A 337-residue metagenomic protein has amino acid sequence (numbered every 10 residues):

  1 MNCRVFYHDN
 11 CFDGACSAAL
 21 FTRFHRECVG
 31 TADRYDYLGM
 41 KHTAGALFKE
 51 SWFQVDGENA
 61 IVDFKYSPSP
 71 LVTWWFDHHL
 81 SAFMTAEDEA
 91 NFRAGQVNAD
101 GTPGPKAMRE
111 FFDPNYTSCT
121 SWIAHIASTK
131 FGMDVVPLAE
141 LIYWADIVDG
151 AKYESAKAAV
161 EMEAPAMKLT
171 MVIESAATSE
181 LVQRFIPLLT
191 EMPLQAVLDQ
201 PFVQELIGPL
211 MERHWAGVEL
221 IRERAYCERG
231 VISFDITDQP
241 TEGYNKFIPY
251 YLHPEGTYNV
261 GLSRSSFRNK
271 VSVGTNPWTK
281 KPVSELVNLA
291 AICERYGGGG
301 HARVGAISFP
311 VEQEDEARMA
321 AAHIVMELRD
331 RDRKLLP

Functional and structural regions predicted by a protein language model:
M1-M162, Y226-I232, I236, G243-I248 (+2 more regions): Replace "Mg2+/Mn2+-dependent" with "divalent metal-dependent
G150-K246: Glycine-rich, Lys/Arg-enriched anion-binding loops that position phosphate/diphosphate groups for phosphoryl
